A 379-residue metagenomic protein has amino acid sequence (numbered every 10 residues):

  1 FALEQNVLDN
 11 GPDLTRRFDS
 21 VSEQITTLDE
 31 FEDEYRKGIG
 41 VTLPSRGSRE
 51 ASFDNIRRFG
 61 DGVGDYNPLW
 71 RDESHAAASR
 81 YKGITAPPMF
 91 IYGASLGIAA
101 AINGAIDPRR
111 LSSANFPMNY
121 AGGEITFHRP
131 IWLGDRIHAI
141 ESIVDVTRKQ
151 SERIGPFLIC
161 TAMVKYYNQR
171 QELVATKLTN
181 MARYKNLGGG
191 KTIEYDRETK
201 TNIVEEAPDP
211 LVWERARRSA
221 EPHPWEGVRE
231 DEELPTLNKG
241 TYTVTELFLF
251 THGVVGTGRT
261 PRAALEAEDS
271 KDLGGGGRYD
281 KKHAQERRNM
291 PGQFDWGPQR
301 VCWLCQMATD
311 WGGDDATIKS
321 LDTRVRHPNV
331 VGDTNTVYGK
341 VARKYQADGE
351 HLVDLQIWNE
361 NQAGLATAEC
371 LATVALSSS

Functional and structural regions predicted by a protein language model:
L3-P44, Y120-E230, T236, N329-S379: HotDog/MaoC-like acyl-thioester-processing domains
E4-V7, G11-G122, L187-D315, S379: Hot-dog-fold acyl-thioester-processing enzymes
F59, M89-A94, Y166, V325 (+2 more regions): Tryptophan-centric aromatic hotspots in well-structured domains and transmembrane helices
H75, Q150, F157, E246-F248 (+2 more regions): Sparse recognition of residues in long alpha-helices and their boundaries
K82-A86, V164, V254, H327-G332: Short amphipathic alpha-helical patches
Q285, P291-G292, Q299-K344, Q356-Q362: Catalytic-pocket segment enriched in acidic/His residues
